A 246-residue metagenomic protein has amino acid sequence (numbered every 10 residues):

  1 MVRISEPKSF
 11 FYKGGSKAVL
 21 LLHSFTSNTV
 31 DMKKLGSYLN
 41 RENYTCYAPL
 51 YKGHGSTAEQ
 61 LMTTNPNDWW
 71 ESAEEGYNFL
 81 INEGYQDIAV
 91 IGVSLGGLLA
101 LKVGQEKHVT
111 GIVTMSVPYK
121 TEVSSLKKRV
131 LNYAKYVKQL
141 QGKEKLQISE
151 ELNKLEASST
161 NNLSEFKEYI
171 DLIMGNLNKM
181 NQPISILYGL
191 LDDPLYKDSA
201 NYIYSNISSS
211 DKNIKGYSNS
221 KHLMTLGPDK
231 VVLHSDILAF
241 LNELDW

Functional and structural regions predicted by a protein language model:
N40-Q60: Conserved alpha/beta-hydrolase
T57-G84: Catalytic nucleophile-loop/oxyanion-hole region of alpha/beta-hydrolase and closely related hydrolase-like folds
G92-G96, A100: Gly/Ala-rich beta-loop-alpha elbow adjacent to hydrolase catalytic centers
V113-V123: Active-site nucleophile loop of the alpha/beta-hydrolase fold
M180, I186-Y188, D192: Short beta-strand/loop motif that positions the catalytic acidic residue of the alpha/beta-hydrolase fold
D193-S199: Conserved alpha/beta-hydrolase "acid-adjacent" motif
S205-L223: Catalytic histidine neighborhood in serine/cysteine hydrolases with alpha/beta-hydrolase-type architecture
N219-W246: Catalytic active-site module of serine/aspartate enzymes centered on a nucleophile-bearing elbow/loop
